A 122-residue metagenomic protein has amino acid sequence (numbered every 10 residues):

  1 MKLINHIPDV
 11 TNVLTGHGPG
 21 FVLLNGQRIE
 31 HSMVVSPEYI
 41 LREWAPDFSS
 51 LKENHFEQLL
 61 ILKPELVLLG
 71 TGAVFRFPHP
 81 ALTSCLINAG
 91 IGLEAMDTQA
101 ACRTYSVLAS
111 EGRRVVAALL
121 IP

Functional and structural regions predicted by a protein language model:
M1-E53, L62, S110-P122: Non-catalytic interface/targeting segments
P19, T83, Y105: Short glycine-/small-residue-rich flexible loop motifs, especially phosphate/cofactor-binding loops
R42-W44, F75-P78, T104: Short active-site-adjacent helix-start/loop capping segments
L51, A73-F75, Q99: Short beta->alpha connector loops
K52-Q58, T104-Y105: Short, charged beta->alpha transition segments
L59-A95: Mid-chain, well-packed structural core segment of small domains
G90-L120: C-terminal structural segments of small proteins and small subunits
